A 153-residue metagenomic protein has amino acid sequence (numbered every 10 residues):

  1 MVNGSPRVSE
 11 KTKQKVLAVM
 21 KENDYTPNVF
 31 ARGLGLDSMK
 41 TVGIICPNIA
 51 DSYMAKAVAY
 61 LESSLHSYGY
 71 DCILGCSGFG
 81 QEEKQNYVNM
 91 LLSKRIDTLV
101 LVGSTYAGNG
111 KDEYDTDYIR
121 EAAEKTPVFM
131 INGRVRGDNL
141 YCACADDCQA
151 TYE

Functional and structural regions predicted by a protein language model:
M1-M39: N-terminal helix-turn-helix DNA-binding module of bacterial transcription factors
L36-E153: Alpha-helical recognition/docking segments in bacterial nutrient-uptake and carbohydrate-utilization systems
